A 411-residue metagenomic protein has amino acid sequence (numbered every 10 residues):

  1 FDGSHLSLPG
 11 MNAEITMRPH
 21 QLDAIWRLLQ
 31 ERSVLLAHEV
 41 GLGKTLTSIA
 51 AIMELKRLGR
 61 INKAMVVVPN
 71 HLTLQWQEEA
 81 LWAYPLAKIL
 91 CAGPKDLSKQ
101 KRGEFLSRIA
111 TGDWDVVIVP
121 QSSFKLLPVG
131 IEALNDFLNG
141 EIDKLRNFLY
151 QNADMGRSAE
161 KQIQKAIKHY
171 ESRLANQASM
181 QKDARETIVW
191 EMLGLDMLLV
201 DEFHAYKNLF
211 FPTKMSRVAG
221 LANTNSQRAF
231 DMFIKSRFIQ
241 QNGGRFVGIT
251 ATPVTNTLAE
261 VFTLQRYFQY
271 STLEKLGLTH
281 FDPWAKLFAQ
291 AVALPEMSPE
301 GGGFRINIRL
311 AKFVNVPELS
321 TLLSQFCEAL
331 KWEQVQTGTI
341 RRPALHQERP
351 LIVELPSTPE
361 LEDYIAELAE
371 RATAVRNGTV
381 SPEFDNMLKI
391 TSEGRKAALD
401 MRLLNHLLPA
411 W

Functional and structural regions predicted by a protein language model:
D2-A37: Conserved pre-motif I regulatory segment
E31-L36, N62, D115, G244-R245: Pre-Walker A (Motif I) flank of P-loop NTPase domains
R32-A51: Walker A/P-loop
A37, V67, T250: Residues at the beta-strand->loop junction immediately N-terminal to the Walker
T47, R60-I89, D96, S122-S123 (+1 more regions): Conserved Walker A/P-loop ATP-binding site and its immediately adjacent core in helicase/helicase-like ATPase domains
M53-E54, L81-Y84, A133-F137, K214-A222 (+1 more regions): Glycine-rich, phosphate-binding/catalytic loops in enzymes
L55-I61, F268-L273: Post-Walker A helix-loop "phosphate-sensing" segment adjacent to the P-loop in P-loop NTPases
R102-L149, S158-K161, K165-M197, A205 (+2 more regions): Inter-lobe coupling linker of SF2 helicases/translocases
